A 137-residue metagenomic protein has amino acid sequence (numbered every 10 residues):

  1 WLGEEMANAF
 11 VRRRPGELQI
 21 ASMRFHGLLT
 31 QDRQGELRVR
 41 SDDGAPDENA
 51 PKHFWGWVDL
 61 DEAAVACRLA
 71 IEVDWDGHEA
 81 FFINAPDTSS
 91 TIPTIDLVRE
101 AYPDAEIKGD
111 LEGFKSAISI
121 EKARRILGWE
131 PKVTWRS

Functional and structural regions predicted by a protein language model:
W1-E5, Q19-V39, A45-L69: Substrate-positioning beta->alpha
E5-L18, D74: Active-site-adjacent segment of SDR/Rossmann-fold oxidoreductases
R14-F25, G77-E79: Conserved Rossmann-fold SDR core element
R14-Q19, P46-P51, G109, I120 (+1 more regions): Residue-level signal for the start and early helices of compact helical domains
R40-N49, V98-E106: Short glycine/proline- and charge-enriched loop/turn segments that cap or connect secondary-structure elements
D61-S137: C-terminal substrate-binding subdomain of Rossmann-fold SDR/epimerase-dehydratase oxidoreductases
